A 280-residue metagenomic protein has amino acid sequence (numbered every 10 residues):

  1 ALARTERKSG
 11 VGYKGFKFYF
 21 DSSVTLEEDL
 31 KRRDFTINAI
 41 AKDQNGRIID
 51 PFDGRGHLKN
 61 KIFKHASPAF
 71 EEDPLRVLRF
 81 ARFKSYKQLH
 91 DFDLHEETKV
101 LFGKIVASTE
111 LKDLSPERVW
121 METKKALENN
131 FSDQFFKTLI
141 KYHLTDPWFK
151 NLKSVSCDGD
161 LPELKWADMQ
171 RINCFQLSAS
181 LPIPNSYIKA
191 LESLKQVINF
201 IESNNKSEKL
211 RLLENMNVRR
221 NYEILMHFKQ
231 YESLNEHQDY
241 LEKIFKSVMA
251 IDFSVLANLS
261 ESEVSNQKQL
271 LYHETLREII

Functional and structural regions predicted by a protein language model:
A1-I280: Catalytic cores of the polymerase beta-like nucleotidyltransferase superfamily and closely associated nucleotide
